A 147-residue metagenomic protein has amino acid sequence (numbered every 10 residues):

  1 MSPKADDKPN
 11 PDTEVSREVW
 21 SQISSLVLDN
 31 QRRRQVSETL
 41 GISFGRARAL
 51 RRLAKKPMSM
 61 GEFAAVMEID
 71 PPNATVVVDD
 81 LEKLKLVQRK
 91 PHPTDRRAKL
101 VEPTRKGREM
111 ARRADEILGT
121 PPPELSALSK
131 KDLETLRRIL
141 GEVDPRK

Functional and structural regions predicted by a protein language model:
M1-L40, A127, E142: N-terminal leader segment of winged-helix/HTH proteins
S21, R48, T120-P123: Positions in alpha-helical segments
S24, L28, R51-K55, D115 (+1 more regions): Short, locally clustered residues in the helix-turn-helix/winged-helix DNA-binding domain
Q31-N73: N-terminal helix-turn-helix DNA-binding core of bacterial DNA-binding proteins
L50, F63, V78-L84: Basic amphipathic alpha-helical segments that dock to polyanions
D79-R138: Charged, amphipathic alpha-helical coiled-coil/dimerization segments
P145-K147: Short, charged, intrinsically disordered terminal tails
